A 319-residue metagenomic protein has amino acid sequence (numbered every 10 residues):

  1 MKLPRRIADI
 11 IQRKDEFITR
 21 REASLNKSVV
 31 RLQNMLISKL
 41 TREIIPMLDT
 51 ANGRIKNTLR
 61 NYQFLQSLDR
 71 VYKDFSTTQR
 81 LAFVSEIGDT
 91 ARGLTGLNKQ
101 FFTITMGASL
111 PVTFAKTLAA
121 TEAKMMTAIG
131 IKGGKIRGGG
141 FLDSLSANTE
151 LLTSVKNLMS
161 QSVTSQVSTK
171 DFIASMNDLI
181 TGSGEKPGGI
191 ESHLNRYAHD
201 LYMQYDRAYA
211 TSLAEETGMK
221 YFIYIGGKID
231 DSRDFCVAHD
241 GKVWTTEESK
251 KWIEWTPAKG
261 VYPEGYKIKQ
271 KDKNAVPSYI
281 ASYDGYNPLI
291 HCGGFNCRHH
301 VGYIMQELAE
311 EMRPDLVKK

Functional and structural regions predicted by a protein language model:
M1-G188, Y286-L289, I304-K319: N-terminal leader/targeting and assembly helices and adjacent pre-domain segments
E185-E310: Acidic, glycine-rich two-metal-ion catalytic cores of nucleic acid-processing enzymes
